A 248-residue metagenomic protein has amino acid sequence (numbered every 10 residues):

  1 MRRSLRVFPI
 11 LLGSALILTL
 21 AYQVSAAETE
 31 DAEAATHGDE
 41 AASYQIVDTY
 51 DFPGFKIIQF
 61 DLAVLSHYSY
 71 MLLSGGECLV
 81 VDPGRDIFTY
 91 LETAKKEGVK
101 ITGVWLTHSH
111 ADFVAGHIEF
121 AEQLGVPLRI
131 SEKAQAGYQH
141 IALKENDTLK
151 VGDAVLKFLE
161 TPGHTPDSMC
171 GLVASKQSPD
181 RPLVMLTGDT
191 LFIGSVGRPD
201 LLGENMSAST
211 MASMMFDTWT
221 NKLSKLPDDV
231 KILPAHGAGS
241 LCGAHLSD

Functional and structural regions predicted by a protein language model:
M1-L11: Bacterial N-terminal signal peptides that target proteins for export
P9-L20: Bacterial N-terminal signal peptides
V24-A27, A34: Boundary at the C-terminal end of the N-terminal hydrophobic targeting segment
Q45-K100, G171-V173, S178-G188, G194: Conserved beta-strand hairpin/beta-sheet module of binuclear metal-dependent hydrolase folds, prominently
C78, V155, T165-D248: Metallo-beta-lactamase
V80-D82, I101-H110, R129-K133, E160-G163 (+3 more regions): Active-site neighborhood of phospho(di)ester-bond hydrolases with catalytic His/Asp-centered motifs
R85-I130: Active-site metal-binding motif and surrounding structural segment of the metallo-beta-lactamase
H117, E122, V126-L128, K133-A136 (+5 more regions): Hydrophobic, small-residue-rich alpha-helical packing segments that form membrane-like cores
